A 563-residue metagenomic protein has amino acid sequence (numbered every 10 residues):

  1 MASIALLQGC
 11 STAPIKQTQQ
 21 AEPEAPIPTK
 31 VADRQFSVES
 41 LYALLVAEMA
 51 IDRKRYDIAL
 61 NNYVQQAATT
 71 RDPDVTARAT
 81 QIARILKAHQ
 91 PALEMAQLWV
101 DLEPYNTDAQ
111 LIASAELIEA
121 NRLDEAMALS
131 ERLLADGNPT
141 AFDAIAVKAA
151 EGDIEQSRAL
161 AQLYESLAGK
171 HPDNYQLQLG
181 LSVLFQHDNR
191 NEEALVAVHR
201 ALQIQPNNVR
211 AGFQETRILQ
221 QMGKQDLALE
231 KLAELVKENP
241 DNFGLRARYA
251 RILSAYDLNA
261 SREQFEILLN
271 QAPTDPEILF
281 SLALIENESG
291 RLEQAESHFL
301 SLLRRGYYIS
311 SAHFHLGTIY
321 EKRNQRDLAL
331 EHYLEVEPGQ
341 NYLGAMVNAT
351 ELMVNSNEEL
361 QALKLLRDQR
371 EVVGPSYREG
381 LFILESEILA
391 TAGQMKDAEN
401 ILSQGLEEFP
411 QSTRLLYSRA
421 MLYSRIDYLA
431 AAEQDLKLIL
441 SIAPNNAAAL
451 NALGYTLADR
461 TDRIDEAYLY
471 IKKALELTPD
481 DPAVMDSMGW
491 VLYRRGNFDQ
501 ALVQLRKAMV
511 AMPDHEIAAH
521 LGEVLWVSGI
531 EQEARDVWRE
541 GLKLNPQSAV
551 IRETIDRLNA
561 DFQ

Functional and structural regions predicted by a protein language model:
C10-A79, I85-Q90, E94-Q97, D101-D108 (+4 more regions): N-terminal leader/linker segments that initiate helical-solenoid repeat arrays
Q35, T69-T70, L102, D136-G137 (+12 more regions): Structural marker of alpha-solenoid helical repeat scaffolds
E39, D72-P73, N106, T140 (+12 more regions): Residue-level recognition of tetratricopeptide repeat
E48, Q81, A115, V183 (+11 more regions): Residue-level recognition of tetratricopeptide repeat
I51, R84, I118, Q186 (+10 more regions): Position-specific recognition of the canonical hydrophobic site in helix A of tetratricopeptide repeat
K54-I58, K87-E94, R122-E125, E155-Q162 (+11 more regions): Structural signature of tandem alpha-helical TPR/SEL1-like repeats, specifically the intra-repeat loop/turn
V75-T76, A109, D143, L177 (+11 more regions): TPR alpha-solenoid repeat register
R78-A79, I112, A146, G180 (+11 more regions): Canonical tetratricopeptide repeat
